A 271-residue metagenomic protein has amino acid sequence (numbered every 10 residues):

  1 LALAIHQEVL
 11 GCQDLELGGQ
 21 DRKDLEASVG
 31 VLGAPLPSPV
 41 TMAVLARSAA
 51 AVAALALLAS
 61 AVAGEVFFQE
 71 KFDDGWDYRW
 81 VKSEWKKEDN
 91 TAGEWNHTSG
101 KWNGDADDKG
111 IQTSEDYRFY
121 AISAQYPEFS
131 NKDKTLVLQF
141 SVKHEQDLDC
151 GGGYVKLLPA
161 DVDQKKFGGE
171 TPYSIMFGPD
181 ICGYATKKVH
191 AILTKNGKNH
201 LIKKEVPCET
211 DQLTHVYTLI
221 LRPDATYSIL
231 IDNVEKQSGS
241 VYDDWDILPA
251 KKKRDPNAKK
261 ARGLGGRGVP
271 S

Functional and structural regions predicted by a protein language model:
A2, A46-A63: Cleavable N-terminal signal peptides of Sec/SRP-targeted secreted and luminal proteins
E26-A54: Classical eukaryotic N-terminal signal peptides for Sec-dependent ER targeting/secretion, especially the positively
W76-G110, T171-G178: Extracellular glycan-recognition surfaces and repeat-rich motifs
T113-N196: Secretory/extracellular carbohydrate-interaction modules and structurally similar beta-sandwich "look-alikes"
L193-V216: Short, aromatic/His-centered strand-loop micro-motif at the edge of beta-sheets
L213-S228, D232: Localized edge beta-strand/strand-to-loop motifs within extracellular or lumenal beta-rich domains
V234-S271: Short, solvent-exposed beta-strand-to-loop segments that form ligand-recognition rims of beta-rich domains
